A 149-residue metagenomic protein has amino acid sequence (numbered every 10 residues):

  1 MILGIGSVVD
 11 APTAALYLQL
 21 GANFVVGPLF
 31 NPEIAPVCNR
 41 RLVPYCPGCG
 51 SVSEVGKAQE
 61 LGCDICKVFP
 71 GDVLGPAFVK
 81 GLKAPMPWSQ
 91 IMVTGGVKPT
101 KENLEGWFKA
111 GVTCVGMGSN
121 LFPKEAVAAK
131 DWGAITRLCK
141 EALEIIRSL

Functional and structural regions predicted by a protein language model:
M1-V9, G21-F30, V43-V55, D64-V73: Catalytic beta/alpha-barrel core
I5-G6, V93-V97, V115-S119: Glycine-rich beta-strand-to-loop/alpha-helix junction loops that act as flexible
D10-L20, S53-L61, F78, V97-V115: Catalytic cores of alpha/beta
Q19-V25, R40-C46, E60-I65, P85-Q90 (+1 more regions): Glycine-enriched alpha-helix->loop->beta-strand junction motifs that scaffold or abut catalytic
V25-I34, V68-G75, G111-W132: Glycine-rich phosphate-binding active-site loops on the catalytic face of alpha/beta enzymes
C38-V43, F108, K124-L149: C-terminal helical cap(s) of enzyme catalytic domains, especially alpha/beta-barrels
S51, G75, I135, C139: Aromatic/hydrophobic pocket-lining residues that form the small-molecule binding cavity in soluble enzyme cores
V73, K80, W88, T100 (+2 more regions): Mobile acidic interaction elements
